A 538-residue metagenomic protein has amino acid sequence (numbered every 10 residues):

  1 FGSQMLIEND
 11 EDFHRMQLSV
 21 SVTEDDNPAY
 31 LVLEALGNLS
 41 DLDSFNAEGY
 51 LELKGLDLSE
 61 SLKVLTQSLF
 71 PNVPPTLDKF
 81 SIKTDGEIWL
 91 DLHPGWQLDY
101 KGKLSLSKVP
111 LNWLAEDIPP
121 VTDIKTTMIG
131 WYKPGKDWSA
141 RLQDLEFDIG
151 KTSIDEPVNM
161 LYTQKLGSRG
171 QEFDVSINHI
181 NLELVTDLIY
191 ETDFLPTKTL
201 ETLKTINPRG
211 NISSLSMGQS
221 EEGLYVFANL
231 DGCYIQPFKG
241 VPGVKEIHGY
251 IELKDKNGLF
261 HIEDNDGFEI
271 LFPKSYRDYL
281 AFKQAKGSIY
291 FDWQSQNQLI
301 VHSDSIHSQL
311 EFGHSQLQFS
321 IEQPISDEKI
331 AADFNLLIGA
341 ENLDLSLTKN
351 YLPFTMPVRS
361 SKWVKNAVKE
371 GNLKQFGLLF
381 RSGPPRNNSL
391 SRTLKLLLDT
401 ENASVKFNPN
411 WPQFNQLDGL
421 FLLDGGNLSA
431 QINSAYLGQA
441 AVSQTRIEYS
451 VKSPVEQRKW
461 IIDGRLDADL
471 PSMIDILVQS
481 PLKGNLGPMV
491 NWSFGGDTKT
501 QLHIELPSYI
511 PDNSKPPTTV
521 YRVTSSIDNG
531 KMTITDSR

Functional and structural regions predicted by a protein language model:
F1-T152, L161-F238, Y250-I251, K256-E311 (+2 more regions): Extended amphipathic, helix-rich lipid-handling scaffolds
E246: Active-site pocket-lining segments that scaffold enzyme catalytic pockets across diverse folds
D266, S434-Y436: Extended hydrophobic/aromatic segments used for targeting, binding, or gating
W411-N415: Extended intrinsically disordered, low-complexity coil regions enriched in Ser, Thr, Gly, Ala and often Pro
F421: Anion-recognition interface
G438-T445: A short, polar beta-strand/turn micro-motif
